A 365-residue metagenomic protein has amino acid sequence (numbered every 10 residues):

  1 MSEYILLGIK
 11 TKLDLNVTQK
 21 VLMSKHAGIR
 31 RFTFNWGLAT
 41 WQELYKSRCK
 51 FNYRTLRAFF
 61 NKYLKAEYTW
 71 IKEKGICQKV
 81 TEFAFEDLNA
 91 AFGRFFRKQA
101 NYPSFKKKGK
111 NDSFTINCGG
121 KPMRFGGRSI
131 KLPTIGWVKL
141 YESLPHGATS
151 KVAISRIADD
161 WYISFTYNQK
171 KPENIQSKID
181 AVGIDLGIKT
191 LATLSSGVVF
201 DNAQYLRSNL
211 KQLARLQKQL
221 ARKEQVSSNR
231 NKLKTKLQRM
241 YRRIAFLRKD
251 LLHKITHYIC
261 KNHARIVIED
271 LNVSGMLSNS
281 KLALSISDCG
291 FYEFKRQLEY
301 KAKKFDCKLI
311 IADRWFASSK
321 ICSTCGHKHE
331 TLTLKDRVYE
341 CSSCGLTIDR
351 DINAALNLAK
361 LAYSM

Functional and structural regions predicted by a protein language model:
M1-V80: Gly/serine-rich nucleotide phosphate-binding loop at the start of the catalytic core of nucleotide/ADP-ribose-handling
L7, V21, F32, K131 (+2 more regions): Positively charged, helix-rich recognition surfaces that bind polyanionic ligands
L15, P103-S104, A203: Proline-rich low-complexity regions
V17, A27, L38-T40, R94 (+3 more regions): Short glycine-rich, polar/acidic loop-and-turn segments at beta strand-coil junctions
G37, A84-F95, I352-Y363: Stable alpha-helical structural segments in soluble proteins, enriched in small hydrophobic residues
L38, Q42-Y45, F92, F96-P103 (+1 more regions): Long, hydrophobic, amphipathic alpha-helical segments used as structural scaffolds
T55-I157: Acidic carboxylate diad motif detector
